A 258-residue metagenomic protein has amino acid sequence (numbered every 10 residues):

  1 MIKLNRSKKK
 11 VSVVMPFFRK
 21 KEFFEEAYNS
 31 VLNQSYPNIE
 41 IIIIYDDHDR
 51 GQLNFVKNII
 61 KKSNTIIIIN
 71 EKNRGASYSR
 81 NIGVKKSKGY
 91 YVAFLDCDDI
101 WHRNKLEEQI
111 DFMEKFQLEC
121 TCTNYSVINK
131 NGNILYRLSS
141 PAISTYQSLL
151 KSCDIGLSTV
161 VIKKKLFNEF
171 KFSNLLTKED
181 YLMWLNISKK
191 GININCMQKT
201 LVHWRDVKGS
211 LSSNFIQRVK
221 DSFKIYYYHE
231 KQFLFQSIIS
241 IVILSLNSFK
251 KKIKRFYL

Functional and structural regions predicted by a protein language model:
K9-S12, S30, E40, L182: Cell-envelope/extracellular polymer assembly enzymes that use nucleotide-activated donors
V13, P141-Q217: Conserved nucleotide-sugar donor-binding catalytic segment
P16-N33: Short, well-formed alpha-helical segments that are part of the catalytic scaffolds of diverse glycosyltransferases
Y28-I69: Acidic donor-binding segment of Leloir-type glycosyltransferases
N70-S87: Glycine-rich, basic loop-to-helix element that forms the pyrophosphate-binding segment of sugar-nucleotide handling
V92: Short aromatic/hydrophobic "clamp" motif used to bind/position activated sugar donors
D96-I100, N124: The conserved acidic donor/metal-binding loop of glycosyltransferases
N104-L135: Conserved donor NDP-sugar-binding/catalytic core segment of glycosyltransferases
